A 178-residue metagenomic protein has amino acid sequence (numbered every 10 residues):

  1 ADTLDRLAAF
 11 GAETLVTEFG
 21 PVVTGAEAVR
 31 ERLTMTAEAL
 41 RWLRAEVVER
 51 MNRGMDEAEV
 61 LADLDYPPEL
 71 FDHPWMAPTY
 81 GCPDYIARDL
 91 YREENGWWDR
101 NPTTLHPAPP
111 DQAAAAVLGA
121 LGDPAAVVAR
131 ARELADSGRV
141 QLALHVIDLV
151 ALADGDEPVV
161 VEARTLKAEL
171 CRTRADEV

Functional and structural regions predicted by a protein language model:
D2-E59, D63-R100: Divalent-metal (often Zn2+) His-rich catalytic cores of metallo-beta-lactamase-fold enzymes
M35, T103-A126: TPR-adjacent "capping" and linker segments in tetratricopeptide-repeat scaffold/adaptor proteins
M51-N52, A135-D136, R172: Hydrophobic/aromatic side-chain positions at a characteristic register within alpha-helices of tetratricopeptide repeats
E57, V140-Q141, E177: TPR-repeat structural position
L64, A135, V140, V146-V150: Inward-facing hydrophobic residues that define packing positions of alpha-helical scaffold repeats
Y91-L105, L170-V178: Alpha-helical linker/edge segments of TPR/alpha-solenoid repeat scaffolds and analogous pre-/post-domain helices
